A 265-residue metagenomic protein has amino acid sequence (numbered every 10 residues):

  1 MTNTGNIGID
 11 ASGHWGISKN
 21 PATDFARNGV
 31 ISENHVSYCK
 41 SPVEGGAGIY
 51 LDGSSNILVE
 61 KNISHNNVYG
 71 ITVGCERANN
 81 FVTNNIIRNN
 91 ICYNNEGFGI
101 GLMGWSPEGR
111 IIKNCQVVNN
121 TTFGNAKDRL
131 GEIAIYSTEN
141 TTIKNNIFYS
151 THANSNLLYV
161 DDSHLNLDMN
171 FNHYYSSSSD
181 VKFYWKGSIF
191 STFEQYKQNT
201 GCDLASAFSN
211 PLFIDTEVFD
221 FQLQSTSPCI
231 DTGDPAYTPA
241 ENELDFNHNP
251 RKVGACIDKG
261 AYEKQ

Functional and structural regions predicted by a protein language model:
M1-G45: Right-handed parallel beta-helix
T2, S41-P42, L51, H65 (+1 more regions): Low-complexity, polar/charged sequence tracts that form flexible coils or short amphipathic helices and often embed
S12-H14, D52, G74-E76, W105: Active-site beta-loop-alpha junctions enriched in small/polar residues
P21, A47-Y50, R77: The substrate-binding groove and active-site-proximal loops of carbohydrate-active enzymes, especially glycoside
L58-S64, G70, R77-D220: Predominantly extracellular beta-rich ligand-binding scaffolds that present long acidic/polar faces for carbohydrate
E194-K264: C-terminal accessory segments
